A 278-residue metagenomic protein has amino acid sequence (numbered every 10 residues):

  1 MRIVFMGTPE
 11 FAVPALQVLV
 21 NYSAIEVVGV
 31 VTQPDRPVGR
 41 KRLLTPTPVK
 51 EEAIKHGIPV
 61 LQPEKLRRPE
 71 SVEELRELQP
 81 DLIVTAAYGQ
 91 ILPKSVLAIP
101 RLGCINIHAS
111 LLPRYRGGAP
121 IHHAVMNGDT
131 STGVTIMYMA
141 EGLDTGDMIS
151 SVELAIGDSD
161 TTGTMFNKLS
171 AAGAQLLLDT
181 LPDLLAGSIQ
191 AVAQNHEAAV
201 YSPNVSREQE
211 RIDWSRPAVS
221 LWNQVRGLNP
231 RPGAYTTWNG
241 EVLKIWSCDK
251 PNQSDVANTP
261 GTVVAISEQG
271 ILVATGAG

Functional and structural regions predicted by a protein language model:
M1-K41: N-terminal Rossmann-like dinucleotide-binding module
R2-V4, V27-V31, K55-L78, I83-T85 (+2 more regions): Internal alpha/beta domain cores that form substrate/cofactor-binding pockets in large enzymes and binding proteins
V13, L43-P46, R68-V72, G118: Structural motif corresponding to alpha-helix initiation and N-cap regions
N21, T32, S215-G278: An anion-binding loop in the catalytic cleft
R36-H56: N-terminal beta-loop-helix "entrance" segment that forms/cooperates in small-molecule cofactor or anionic ligand
P59, S131, V242: Residue-level detector of anion-binding/catalytic polar loops
L82-Y201: Donor/substrate-binding cores of folate-linked one-carbon enzymes
P203-R216: Acyl-group handling in specialized metabolite and lipid biosynthesis
